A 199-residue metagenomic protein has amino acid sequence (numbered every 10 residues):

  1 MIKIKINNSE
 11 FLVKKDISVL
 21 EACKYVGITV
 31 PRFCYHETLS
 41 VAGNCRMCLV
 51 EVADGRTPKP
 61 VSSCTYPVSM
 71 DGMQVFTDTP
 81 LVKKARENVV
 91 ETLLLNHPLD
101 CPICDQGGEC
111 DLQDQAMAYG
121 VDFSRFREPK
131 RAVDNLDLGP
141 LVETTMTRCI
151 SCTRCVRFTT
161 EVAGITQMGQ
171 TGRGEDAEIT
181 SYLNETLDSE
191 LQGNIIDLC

Functional and structural regions predicted by a protein language model:
M1-I2: Extreme N-terminal starter segment of soluble prokaryotic enzymes
E10-I17: Short, contiguous acidic and Ser/Thr-rich linear segments
I17-L20, T147: Residues in well-ordered alpha-helical elements
V19-A53: A basic, amphipathic helix-loop patch mediating RNA/tRNA/ribosome contacts
R46, V50-D197: Fe-S ferredoxin-like electron-transfer domains and their immediately adjacent linker/connector regions across
